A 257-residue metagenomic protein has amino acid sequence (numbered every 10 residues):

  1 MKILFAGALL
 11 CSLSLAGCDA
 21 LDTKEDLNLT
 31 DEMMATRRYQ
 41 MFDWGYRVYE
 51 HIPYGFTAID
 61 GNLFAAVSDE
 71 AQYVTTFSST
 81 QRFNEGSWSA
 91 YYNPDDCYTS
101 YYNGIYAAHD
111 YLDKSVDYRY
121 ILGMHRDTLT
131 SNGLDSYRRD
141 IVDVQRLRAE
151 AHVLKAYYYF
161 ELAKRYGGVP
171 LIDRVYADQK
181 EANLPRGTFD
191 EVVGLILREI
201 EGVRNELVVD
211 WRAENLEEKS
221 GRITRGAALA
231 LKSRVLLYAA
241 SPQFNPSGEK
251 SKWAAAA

Functional and structural regions predicted by a protein language model:
M1-D26: Bacterial Sec-dependent N-terminal signal peptides
C18-A65, W253: Membrane-proximal, proline-rich intrinsically disordered regions
E50, F77-Y166, E181-G194, I200-N215: Conserved, well-structured interaction surfaces
A163-K164, P170, W211, Y238-S247: Short coil/turn linking the two alpha-helices of tandem helical-hairpin repeats
L216-T224, P242-K252: Outer-membrane beta-barrel proteins
